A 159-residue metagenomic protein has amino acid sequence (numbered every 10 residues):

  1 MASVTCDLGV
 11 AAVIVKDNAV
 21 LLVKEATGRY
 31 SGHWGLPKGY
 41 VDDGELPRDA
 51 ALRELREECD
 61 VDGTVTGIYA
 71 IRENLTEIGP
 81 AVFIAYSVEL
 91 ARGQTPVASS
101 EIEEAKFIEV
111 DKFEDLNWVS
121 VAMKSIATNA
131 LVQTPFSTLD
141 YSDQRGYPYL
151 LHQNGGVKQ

Functional and structural regions predicted by a protein language model:
M1-V20: Conserved N-terminal beta-strand and adjoining loop/helix that marks the start of the Nudix/MutT-like hydrolase domain
A12, I68, Y86-V88: A structural signal for short, well-ordered beta-strand segments
V15-V20, R29, D42, L75 (+1 more regions): Short, charged/polar surface micro-motifs in flexible loops or helix N-caps
A19-E57, H152-Q159: Conserved Nudix-box catalytic region and its N-terminal flanking loop in Nudix hydrolases and closely related
V61-A70: A short coil-to-beta-strand element that immediately follows conserved catalytic motifs
N74-T95, K106, K112, V119 (+1 more regions): Active-site-adjacent beta-strand/loop module that shapes the phosphate/pyrophosphate-binding cleft
E101-Q159: Nudix hydrolase/Nudix homology domain
